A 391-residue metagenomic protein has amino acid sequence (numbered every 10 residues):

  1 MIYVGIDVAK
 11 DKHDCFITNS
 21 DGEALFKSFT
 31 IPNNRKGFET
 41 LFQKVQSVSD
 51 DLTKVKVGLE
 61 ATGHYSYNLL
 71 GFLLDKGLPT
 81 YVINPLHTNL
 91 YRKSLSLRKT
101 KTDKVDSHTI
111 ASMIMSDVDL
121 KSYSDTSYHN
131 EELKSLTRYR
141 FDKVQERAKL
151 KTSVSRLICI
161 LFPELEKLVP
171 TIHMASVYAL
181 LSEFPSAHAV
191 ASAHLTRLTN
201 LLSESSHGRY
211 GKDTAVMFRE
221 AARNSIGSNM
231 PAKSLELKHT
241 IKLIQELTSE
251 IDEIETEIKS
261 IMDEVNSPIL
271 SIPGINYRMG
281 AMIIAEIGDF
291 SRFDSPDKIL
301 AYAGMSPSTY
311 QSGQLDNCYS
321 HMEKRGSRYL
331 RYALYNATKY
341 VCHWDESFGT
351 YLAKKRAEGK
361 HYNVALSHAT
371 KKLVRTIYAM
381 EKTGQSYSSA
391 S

Functional and structural regions predicted by a protein language model:
M1-S391: A detector of single, family-specific signature residues that are central to catalytic or substrate-handling motifs
